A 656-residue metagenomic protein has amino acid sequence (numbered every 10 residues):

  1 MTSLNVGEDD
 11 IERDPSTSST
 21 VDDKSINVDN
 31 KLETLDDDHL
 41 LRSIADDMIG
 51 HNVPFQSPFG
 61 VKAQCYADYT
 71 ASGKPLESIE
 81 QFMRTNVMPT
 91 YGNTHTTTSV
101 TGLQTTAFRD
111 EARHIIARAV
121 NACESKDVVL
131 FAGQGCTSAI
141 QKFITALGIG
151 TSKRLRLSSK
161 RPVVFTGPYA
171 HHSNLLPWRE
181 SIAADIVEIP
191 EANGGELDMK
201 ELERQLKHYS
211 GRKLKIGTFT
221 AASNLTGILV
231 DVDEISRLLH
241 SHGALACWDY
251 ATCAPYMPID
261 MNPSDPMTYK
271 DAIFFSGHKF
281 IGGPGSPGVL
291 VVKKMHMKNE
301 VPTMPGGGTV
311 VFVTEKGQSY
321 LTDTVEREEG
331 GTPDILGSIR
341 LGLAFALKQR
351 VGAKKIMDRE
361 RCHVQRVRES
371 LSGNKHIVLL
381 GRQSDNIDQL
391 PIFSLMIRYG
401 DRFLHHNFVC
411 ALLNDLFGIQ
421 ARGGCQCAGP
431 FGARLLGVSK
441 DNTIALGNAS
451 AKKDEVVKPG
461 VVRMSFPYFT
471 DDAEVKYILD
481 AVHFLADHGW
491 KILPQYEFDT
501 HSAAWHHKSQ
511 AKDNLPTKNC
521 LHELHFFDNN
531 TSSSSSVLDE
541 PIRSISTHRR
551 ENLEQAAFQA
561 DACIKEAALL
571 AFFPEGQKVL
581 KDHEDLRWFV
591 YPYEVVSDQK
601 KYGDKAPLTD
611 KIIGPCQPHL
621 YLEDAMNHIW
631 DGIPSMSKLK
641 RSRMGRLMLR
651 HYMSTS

Functional and structural regions predicted by a protein language model:
T2-S656: Pyridoxal 5′-phosphate
